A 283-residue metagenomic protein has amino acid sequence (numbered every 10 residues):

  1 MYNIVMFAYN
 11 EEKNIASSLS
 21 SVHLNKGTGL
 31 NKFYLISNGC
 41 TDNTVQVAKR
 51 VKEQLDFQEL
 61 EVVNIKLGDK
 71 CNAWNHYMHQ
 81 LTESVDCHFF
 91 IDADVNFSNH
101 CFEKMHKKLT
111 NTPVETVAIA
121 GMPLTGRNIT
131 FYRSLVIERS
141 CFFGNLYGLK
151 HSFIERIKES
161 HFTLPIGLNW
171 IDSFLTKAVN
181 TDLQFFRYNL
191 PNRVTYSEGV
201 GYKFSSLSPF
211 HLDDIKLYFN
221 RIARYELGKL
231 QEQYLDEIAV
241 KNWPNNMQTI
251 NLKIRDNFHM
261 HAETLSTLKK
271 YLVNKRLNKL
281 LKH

Functional and structural regions predicted by a protein language model:
E11-N25: Short, well-formed alpha-helical segments that are part of the catalytic scaffolds of diverse glycosyltransferases
S21, S37-V47, L67, V95-N96: A conserved acidic beta->alpha catalytic loop
L30-C40, V63-N64: Short beta-strand/loop segment that forms part of the nucleotide-sugar
K49-N72, H76, Q80: Conserved donor nucleotide-binding strand/loop of the catalytic core
S84-N96: Short beta-strand-to-loop acidic/aromatic patch adjacent to the donor-nucleotide binding site
N96-R133: Conserved donor NDP-sugar-binding/catalytic core segment of glycosyltransferases
I166-N192, Y196: A short, conserved alpha-helix in the catalytic core of glycosyltransferases
P209-H283: Terminal low-complexity segments of carbohydrate-biosynthetic enzymes
